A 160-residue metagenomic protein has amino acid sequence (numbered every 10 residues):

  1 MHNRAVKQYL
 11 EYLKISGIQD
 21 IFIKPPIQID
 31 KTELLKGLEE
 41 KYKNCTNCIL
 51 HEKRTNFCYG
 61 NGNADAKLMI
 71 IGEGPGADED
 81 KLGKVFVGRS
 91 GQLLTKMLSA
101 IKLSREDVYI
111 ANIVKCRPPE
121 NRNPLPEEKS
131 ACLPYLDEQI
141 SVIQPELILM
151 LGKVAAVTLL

Functional and structural regions predicted by a protein language model:
M1-R4: Short, small/acidic-rich helices and loops at N termini and domain boundaries of DNA replication/processing enzymes
Q8-L160: A polyanion-binding, active-site-adjacent surface
